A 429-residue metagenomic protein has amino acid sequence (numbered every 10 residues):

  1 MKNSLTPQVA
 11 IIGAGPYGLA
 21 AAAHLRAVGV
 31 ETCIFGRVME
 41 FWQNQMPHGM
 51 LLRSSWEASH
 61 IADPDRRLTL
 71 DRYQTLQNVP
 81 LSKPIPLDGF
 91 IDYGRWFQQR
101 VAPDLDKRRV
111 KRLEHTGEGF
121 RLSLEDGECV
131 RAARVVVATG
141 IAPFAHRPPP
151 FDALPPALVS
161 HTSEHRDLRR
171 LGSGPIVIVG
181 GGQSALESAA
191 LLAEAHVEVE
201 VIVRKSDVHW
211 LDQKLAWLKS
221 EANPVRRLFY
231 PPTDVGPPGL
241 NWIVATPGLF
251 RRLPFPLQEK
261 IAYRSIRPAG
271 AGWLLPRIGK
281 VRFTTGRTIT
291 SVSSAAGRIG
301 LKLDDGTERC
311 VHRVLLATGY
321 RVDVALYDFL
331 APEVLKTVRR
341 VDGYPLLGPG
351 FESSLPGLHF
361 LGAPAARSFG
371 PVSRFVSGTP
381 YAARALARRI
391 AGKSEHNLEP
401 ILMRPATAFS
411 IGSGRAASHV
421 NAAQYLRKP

Functional and structural regions predicted by a protein language model:
K2-M39, S82-Q183, E187-P429: Flavin (primarily FAD) cofactor-binding/catalytic cores of flavoenzymes
N44-Q77, F229-R251: Flavin (FAD/FMN) cofactor-binding and adjacent substrate-gating region of FAD-dependent oxidoreductase domains
